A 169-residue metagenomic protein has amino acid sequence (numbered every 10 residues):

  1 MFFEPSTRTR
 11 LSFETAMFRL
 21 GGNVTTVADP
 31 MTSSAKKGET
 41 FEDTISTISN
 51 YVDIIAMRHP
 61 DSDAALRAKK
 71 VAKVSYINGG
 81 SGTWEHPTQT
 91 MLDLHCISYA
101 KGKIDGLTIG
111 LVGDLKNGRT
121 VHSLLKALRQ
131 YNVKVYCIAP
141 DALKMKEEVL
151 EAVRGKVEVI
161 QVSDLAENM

Functional and structural regions predicted by a protein language model:
M1-S98: Phosphate/diphosphate ligand-binding glycine-rich loop within oxidoreductases
E4-A16, Y99-M169: Glycine-rich phosphate/diphosphate-binding loop of Rossmann-like nucleotide-binding domains
